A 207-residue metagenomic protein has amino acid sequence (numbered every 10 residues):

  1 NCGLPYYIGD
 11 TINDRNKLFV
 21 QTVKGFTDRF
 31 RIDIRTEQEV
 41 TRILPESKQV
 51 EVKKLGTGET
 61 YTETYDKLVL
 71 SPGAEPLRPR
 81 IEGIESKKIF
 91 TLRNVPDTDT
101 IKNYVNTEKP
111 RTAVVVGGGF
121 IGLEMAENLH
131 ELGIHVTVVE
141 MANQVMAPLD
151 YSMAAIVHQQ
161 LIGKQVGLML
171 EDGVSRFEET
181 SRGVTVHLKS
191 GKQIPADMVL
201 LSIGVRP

Functional and structural regions predicted by a protein language model:
N1-E37, A126-L149: Beta1-alpha1 glycine-rich phosphate/pyrophosphate-binding loop at the start of Rossmann-like nucleotide-binding domains
Y6-N16, T27, E75, E85-K88 (+2 more regions): Glycine-rich active-site loop/strand segments that organize a redox cofactor
R35-G56, E63, E131-P207: A Rossmann-like FAD-binding core segment of flavoenzymes
T60, R78-P79, L123-E124, A196: Glycine/Thr-rich phosphate-binding loops of Rossmann-like dinucleotide-binding domains
V69-L70, L200: N-terminal Rossmann-like NAD(P) cofactor-binding module of classical short-chain dehydrogenase/reductase
P72-I84, I203-P207: Flavin (primarily FAD) binding-site architecture
T100-L149, G183: Rossmann-like NAD(P)H-binding beta-loop-alpha module
